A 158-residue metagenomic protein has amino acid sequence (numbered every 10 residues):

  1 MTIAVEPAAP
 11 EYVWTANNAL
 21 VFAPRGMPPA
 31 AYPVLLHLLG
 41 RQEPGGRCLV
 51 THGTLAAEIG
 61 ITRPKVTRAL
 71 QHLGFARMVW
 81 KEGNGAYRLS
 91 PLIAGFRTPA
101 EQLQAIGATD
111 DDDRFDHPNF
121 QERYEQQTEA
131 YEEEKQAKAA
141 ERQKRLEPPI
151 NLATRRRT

Functional and structural regions predicted by a protein language model:
M1-T54, A105, R155-T158: Short recognition helix of helix-turn-helix/winged-helix DNA-binding domains
E6, V13-A16, Q127, E134-A137 (+1 more regions): Short, intrinsically disordered, low-complexity terminal segments
P24, P28-A30, G40-F96: Winged helix-turn-helix DNA-binding recognition segment
A57, K138-E141, T154: Intrinsic disorder/low-complexity segments
T67-E141: Winged-helix/helix-turn-helix nucleic-acid-interaction surface
H117, P148-R155: Short hydrophobic short-linear motifs embedded in intrinsically disordered terminal tails or helical linkers
